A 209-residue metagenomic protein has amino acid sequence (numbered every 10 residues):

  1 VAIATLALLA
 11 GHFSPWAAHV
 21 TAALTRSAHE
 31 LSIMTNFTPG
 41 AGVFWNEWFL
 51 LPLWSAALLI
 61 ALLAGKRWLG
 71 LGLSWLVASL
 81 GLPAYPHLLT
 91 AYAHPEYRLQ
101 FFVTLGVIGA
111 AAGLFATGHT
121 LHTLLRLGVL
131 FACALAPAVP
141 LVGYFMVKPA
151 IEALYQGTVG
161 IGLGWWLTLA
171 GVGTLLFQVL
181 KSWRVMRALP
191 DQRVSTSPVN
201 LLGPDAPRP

Functional and structural regions predicted by a protein language model:
V1-P209: Compact integral membrane and secretory-pathway proteins
